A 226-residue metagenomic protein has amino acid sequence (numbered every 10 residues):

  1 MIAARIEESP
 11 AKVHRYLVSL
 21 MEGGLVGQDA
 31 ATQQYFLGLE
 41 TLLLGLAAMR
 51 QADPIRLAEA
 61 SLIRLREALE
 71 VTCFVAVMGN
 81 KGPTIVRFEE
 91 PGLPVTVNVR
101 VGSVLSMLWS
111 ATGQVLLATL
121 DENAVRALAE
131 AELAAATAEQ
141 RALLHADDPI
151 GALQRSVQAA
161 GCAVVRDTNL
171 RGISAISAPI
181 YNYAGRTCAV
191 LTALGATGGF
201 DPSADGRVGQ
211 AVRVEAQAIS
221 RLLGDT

Functional and structural regions predicted by a protein language model:
M1-R56, Q217, R221-D225: N-terminal helix-turn-helix
R5, Y16, L57-A68, F74 (+3 more regions): Amphipathic alpha-helical regulatory segments at dimerization interfaces that relay allosteric signals between sensory
V26-Q28, V75-A76, I180: A structural signal for short hydrophobic beta-strand segments in well-ordered beta-sheet cores
A31-L133: Amphipathic alpha-helical effector-binding/dimerization core of metabolite-sensing transcriptional regulators
L46-R50, A138-L143: Short histidine-centered catalytic/ligand-binding loop motif
A127-T137, R213-T226: Cysteine/selenocysteine-centered motifs that mediate thiol-based redox chemistry or coordinate metal-sulfur cofactors
E139-A216: Extended hydrophobic
